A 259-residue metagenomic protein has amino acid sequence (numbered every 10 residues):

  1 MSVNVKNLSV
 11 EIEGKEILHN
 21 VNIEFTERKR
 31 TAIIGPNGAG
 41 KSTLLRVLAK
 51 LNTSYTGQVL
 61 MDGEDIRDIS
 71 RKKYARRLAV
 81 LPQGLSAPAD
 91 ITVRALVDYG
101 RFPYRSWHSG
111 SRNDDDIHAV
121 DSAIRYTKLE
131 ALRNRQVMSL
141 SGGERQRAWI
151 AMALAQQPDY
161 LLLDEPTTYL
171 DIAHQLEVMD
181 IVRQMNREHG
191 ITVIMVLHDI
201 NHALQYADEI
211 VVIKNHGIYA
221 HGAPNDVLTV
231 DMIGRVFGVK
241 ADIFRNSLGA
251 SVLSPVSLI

Functional and structural regions predicted by a protein language model:
A49: Helix-to-loop junction immediately C-terminal to a conserved catalytic motif
G57-D65, Y74: Conserved ABC transporter NBD signature motif
D98, N113-L132, Q157: Conserved ABC ATPase "signature" region
Q136-L140, E144: Conserved ABC ATPase signature
L161-E165: Catalytic Walker B motif of ABC-type/P-loop ATPase nucleotide-binding domains
I210-A223: H-loop (His-switch) and adjacent beta-strand-loop-beta switch element of ABC-type ATPase nucleotide-binding domains
V236-I259: ABC ATPase nucleotide-binding domains
